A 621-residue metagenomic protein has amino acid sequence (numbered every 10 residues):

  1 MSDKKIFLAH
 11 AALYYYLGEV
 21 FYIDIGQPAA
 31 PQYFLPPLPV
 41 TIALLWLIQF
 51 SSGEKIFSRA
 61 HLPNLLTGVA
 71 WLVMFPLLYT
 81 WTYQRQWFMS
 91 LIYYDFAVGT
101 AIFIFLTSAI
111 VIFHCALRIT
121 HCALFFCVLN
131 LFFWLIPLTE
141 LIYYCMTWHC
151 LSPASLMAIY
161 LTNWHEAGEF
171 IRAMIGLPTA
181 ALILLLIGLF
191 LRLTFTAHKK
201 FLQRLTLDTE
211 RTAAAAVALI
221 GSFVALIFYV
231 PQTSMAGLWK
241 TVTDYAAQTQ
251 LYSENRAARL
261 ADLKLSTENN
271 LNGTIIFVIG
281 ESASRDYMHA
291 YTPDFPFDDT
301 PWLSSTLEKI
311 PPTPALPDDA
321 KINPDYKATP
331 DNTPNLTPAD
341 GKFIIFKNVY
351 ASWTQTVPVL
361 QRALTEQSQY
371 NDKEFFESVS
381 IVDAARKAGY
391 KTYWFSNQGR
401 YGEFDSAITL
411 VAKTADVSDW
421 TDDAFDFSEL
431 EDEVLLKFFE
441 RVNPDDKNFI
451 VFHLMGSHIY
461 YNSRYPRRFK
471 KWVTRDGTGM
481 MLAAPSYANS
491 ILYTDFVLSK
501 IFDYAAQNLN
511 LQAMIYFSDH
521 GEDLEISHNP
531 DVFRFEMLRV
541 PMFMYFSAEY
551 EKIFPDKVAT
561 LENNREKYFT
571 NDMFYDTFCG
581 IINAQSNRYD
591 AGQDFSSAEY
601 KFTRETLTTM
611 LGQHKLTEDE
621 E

Functional and structural regions predicted by a protein language model:
M1-A236: Transmembrane and membrane-interface helices of multi-pass, inner-membrane envelope-modifying transferases
E140, S457, E522, E605 (+1 more regions): Extracellular glycan-modifying ectodomains
I187, A218-T474, T570-K601, T608: Active-site-proximal alpha/beta segments of enzymes that process anionic O-linked groups
L260-L263, L436-E440, T474-M514, M544 (+1 more regions): A long, amphipathic alpha-helix that forms part of the scaffold/cap immediately adjacent to metal-dependent active
Y291-D299, A506, N510-L511, I515-P555 (+2 more regions): Histidine-centered active-site microenvironments of extracellular/periplasmic hydrolases and transferases
D372-V379, M481-L492, P530-L538, E551-F578 (+1 more regions): A short beta-strand-to-alpha-helix junction
W394-S396, F449-G456, A488-T494, A513-S518: Short beta-strand segments
N489-L492, K615-E620: Polyampholytic, low-complexity intrinsically disordered segments
